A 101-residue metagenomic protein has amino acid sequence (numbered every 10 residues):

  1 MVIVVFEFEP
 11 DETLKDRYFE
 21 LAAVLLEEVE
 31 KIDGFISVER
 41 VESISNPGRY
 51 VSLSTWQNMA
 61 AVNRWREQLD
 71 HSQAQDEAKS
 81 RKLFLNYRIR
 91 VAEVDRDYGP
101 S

Functional and structural regions predicted by a protein language model:
M1-Y50, Q57-E67, E77, K82-S101: Short S/T/G/P-rich N-terminal loop/turn motif that feeds into the first structured element of a domain
A74: Conserved short loop/helix modules at catalytic or binding sites in compact beta-alpha or helix-hairpin-helix contexts
